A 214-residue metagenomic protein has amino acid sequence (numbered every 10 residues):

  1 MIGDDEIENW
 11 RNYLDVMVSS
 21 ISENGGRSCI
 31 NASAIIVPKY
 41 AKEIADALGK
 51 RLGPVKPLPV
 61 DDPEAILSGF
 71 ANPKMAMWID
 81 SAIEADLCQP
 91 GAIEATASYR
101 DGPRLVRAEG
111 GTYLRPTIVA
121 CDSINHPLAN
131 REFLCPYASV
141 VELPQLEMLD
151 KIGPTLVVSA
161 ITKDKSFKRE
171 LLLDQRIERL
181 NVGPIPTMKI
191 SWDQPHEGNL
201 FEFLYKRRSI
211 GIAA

Functional and structural regions predicted by a protein language model:
M1, I7, L14, V18-S19 (+2 more regions): Conserved C-terminal structural/oligomerization subdomain of aldehyde/semialdehyde dehydrogenase
M1-S123: ALDH superfamily catalytic-core signature
